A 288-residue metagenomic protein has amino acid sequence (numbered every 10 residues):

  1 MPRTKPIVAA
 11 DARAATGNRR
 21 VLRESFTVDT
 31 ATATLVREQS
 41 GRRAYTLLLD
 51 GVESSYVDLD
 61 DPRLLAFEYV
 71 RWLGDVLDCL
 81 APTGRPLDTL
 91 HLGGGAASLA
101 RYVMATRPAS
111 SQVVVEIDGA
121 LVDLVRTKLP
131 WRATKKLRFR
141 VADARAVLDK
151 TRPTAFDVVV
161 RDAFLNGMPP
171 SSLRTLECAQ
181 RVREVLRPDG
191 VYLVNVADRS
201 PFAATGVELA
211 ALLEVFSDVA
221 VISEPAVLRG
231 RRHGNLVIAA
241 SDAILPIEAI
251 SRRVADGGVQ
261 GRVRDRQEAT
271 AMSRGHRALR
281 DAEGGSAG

Functional and structural regions predicted by a protein language model:
P2-E38, S54-D60, R229-G288: SAM/dcSAM-binding transferase cores
G41, D60-E184, P188, A203 (+2 more regions): The AdoMet/dcAdoMet-binding core of the Class I SAM-like
G41-V57: A short, structured beta-strand/loop element
D50-V52, R161, A243: Generic beta-structure capping elements
V52-Y56, F164-G167, Y192, R199: A short, flexible beta-alpha/helix-coil linker loop
A109-S111, T134-K136, D189, F216-D218 (+2 more regions): A generic structural signal for alpha->beta connector loops
A179-I247: C-terminal substrate-binding/active-site "lid" region of AdoMet-derived donor-dependent transferases
